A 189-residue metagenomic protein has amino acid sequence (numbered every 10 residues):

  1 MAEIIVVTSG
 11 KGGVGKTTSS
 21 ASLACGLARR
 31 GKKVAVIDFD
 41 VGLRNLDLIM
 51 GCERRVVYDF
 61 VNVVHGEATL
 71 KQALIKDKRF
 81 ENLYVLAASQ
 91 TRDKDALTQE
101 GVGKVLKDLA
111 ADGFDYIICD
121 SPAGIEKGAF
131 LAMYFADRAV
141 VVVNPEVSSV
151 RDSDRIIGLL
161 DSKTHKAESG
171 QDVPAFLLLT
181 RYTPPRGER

Functional and structural regions predicted by a protein language model:
M1-I4, V64, V173: N-terminal regions of ATP-driven nucleic-acid and macromolecular assemblies, encompassing P-loop NTP-binding domains
E3-D40: Walker A/P-loop phosphate-binding motif and the immediately C-terminal alpha-helix
S9, D38, A87-Q90, S121 (+2 more regions): Flexible glycine-/small-residue-rich
G12, V63, L86, D120 (+1 more regions): Residue-level signature of catalytic and energy-coupling elements of molecular machines, predominantly ATP/GTP-dependent
V14-G15, D93-A96, P185-G187: A generic structural signal for short coil/turn motifs at secondary-structure boundaries
V36, I117-I118: Walker B beta-strand of ABC/ABC-like P-loop ATPase nucleotide-binding domains, specifically the conserved hydrophobic
F39-A111: P-loop/Walker-type NTP enzyme "switch/lid" segment
K104, A111-D112, Y116, P122-R189: Conserved catalytic-core segment of NTP-binding enzymes
